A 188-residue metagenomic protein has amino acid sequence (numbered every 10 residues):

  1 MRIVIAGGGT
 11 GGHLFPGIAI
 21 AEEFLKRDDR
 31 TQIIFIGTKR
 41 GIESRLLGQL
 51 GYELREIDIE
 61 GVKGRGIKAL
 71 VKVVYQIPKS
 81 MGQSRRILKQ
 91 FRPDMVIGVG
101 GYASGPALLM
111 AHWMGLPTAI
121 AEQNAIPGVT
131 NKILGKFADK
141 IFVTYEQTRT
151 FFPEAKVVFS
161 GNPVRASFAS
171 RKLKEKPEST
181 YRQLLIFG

Functional and structural regions predicted by a protein language model:
M1, R171-F187: Nucleotide-sugar donor-binding and catalytic loop/hinge architecture of NDP-sugar-dependent glycosyltransferases
I3-G8, R27-Q76: Conserved nucleotide-sugar phosphate-binding/catalytic loop shared by glycosyltransferases and other
I5, F35-I36, I120, V143 (+1 more regions): Structural beta-sheet core signal
H13-L25: Short amphipathic alpha-helix
I42, E53, H112-L173: Active-site-proximal region of nucleotide-activated glycan assembly enzymes, centered on histidine/acidic-rich loops
K72-I87, K172: Glycine-rich, highly charged phosphate/nucleotide-binding loops
R85-I97, A103-A119, K132-K136: Glycosyltransferases and closely related glycan-assembly transferases that use nucleotide-activated donors
D94, D139, R182: Conserved acidic residues
